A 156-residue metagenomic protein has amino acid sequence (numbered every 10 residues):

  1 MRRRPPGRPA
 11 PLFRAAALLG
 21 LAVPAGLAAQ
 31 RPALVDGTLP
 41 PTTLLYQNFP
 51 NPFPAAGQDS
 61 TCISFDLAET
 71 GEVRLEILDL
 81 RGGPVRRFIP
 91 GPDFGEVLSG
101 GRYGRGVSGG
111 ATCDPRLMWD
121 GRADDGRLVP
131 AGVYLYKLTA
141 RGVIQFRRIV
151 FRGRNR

Functional and structural regions predicted by a protein language model:
M1-A10: N-terminal secretory signal peptides that target proteins for export/translocation
R2, A17, T43-L45: Residue-level detector of alpha-helical transmembrane segments in integral membrane proteins
P9-A10, L21, R154: Enrichment for repetitive, rod-forming helical segments
R14-P24: Bacterial N-terminal signal peptides
Q30-R156: Short loop/turn motifs at secondary-structure boundaries
